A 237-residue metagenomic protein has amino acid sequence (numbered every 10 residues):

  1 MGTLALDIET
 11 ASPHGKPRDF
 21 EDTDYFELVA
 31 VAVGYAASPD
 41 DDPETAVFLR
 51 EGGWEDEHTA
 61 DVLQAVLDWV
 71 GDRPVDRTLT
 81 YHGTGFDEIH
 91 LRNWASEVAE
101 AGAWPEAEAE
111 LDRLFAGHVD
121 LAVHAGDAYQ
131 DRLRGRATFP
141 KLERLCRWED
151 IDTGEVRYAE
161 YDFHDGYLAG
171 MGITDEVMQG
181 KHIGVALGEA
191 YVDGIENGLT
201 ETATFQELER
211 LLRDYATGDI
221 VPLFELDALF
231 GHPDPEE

Functional and structural regions predicted by a protein language model:
M1-L28: Entry/capping segment at the start of metal-dependent catalytic domains with acidic active-site entry clusters
T3, D76-L79: Structural motif
T23, A228-E237: C-terminal/domain-terminus segments
E27-E55: Electropositive, glycine- and tryptophan-enriched low-complexity nucleic-acid-binding patches
E51, T80-G83: Short His-Asn-centered micro-motif
E55-V62, D219: Phosphate/oxyanion-binding active-site loops and adjacent basic polyanion-contact surfaces
T59-R77: Short, basic/hydrophobic alpha-helical segments
G83-F230: Metal-dependent phosphoesterase core characteristic of DEDDh/y 3'-5' exonuclease domains
